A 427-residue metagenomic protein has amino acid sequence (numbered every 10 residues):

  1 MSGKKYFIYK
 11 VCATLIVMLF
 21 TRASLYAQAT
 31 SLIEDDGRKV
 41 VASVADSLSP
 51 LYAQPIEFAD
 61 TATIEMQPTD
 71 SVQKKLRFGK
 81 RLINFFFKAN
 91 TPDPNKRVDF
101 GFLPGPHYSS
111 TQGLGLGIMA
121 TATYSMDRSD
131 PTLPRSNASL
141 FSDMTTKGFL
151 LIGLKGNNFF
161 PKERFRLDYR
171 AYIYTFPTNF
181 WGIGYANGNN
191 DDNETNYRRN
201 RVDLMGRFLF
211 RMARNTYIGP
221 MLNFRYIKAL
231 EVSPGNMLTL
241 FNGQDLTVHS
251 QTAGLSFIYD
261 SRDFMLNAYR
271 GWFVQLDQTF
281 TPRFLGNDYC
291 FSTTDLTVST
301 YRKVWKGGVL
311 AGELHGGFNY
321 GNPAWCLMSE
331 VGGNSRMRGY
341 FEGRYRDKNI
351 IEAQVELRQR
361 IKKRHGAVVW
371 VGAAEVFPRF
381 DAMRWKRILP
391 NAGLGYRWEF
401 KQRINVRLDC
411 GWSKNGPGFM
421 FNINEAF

Functional and structural regions predicted by a protein language model:
M1-L76: Cleavable N-terminal export/targeting peptides
V44-D168, Q244-A268, R360-G366, V376-F380 (+2 more regions): Outer-membrane beta-barrel initiation region
E57-L82, F86-A89, H107, D168-Y172 (+2 more regions): Transmembrane beta-strand segments of outer-membrane beta-barrel domains in Gram-negative and organellar OMPs
T91-G101, H107-H249, D347, N405 (+1 more regions): Gram-negative/organellar outer-membrane beta-barrel architecture
F100-F102, S136-L140, F165-A171, Y217-P220 (+8 more regions): Transmembrane beta-strands of outer-membrane beta-barrel proteins
P104-P106, I118-A122, L154-N158, L204-F210 (+8 more regions): Residues on the lipid-exposed face of transmembrane beta-strands in outer-membrane beta-barrel proteins
G113-G117, F149-G153, R201-M205, V248-G254 (+7 more regions): Transmembrane beta-barrel architecture of outer membranes
A253-I258, R262-I361: C-terminal outer-membrane beta-barrel translocator/porin domains of Gram-negative envelope proteins and their
